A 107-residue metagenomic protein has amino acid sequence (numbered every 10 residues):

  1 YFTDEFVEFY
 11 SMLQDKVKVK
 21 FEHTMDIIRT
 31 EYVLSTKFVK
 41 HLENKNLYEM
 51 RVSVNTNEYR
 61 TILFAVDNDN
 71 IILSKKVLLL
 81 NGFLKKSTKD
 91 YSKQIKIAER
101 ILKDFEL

Functional and structural regions predicted by a protein language model:
Y1-E58, D69-K76, L84-L107: Basic, Lys/Arg-enriched alpha-helical interface segments
F64-N68: Short conserved beta-strand segments at catalytic cores or DNA/RNA-binding microdomains of nucleic-acid binding
L80: Conserved catalytic cores of phosphodiester-cleaving nucleases, focusing on short active-site segments
